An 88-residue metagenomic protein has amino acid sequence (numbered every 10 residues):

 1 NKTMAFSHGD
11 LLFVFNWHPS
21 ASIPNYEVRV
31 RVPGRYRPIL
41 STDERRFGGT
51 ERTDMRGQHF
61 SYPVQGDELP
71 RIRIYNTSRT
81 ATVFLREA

Functional and structural regions predicted by a protein language model:
N1-A88: Carbohydrate-interacting/catalytic domains
